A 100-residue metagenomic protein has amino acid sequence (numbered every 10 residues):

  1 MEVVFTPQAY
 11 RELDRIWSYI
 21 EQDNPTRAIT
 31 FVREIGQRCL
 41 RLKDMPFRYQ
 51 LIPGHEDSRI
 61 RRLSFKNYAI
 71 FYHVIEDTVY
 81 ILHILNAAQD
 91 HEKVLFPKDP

Functional and structural regions predicted by a protein language model:
E2-I60, P100: Basic, Lys/Arg-enriched alpha-helical interface segments
R11, I70, N86: Active-site micro-motifs of SAM-dependent methyltransferase domains
P46, N67-A69: Short, well-ordered turn and helix-capping elements at secondary-structure junctions
I60-R62, A69-F71: Short hydrophobic/aromatic beta-strand element in the GNAT-like acyltransferase core that lines or flanks the acyl-donor
F65, H73-P100: Enriched for short, Lys/Arg-rich terminal
